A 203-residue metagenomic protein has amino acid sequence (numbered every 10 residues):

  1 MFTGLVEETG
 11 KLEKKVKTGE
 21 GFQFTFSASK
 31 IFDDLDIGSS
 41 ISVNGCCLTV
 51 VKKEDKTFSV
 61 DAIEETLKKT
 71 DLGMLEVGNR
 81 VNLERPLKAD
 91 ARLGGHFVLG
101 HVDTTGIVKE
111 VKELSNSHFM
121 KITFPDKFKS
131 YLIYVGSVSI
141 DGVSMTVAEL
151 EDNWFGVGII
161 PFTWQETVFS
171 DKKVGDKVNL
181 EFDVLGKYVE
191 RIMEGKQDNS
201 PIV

Functional and structural regions predicted by a protein language model:
M1-V203: Conserved loop->alpha-helix
